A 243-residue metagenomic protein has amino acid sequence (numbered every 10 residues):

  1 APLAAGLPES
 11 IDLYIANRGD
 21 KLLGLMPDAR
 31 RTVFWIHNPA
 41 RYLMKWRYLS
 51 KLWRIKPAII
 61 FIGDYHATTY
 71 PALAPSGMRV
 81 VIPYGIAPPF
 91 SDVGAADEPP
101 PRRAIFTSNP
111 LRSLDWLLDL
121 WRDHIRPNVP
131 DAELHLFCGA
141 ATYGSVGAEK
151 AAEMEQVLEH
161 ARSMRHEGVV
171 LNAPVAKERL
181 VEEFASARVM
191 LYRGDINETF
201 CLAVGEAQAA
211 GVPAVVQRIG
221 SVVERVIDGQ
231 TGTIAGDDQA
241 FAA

Functional and structural regions predicted by a protein language model:
P2-P57, D64-Y65: Extended catalytic core of nucleotide-activated donor transferases of GT-like folds
K56-P71, P75-D92: Donor nucleotide-sugar binding/catalytic pocket of nucleotide-sugar-dependent glycosyltransferases
P88, A96-S163, L171-P174: Conserved catalytic-core segment of nucleotide-activated headgroup transferases in glycan assembly
P174-K177, E182-A187: Short alpha-helical donor nucleotide-sugar binding micro-motif in glycosyltransferases
A185-T199, V212: Acidic donor-binding loop of glycosyltransferase active sites
C201-V204, V222: Short glycine/serine-rich donor-binding loops of glycosyltransferases
I219-G229, T233-I234: Short acidic/histidine- and often glycine-rich active-site loop of Leloir-type glycosyltransferases that engages
T233, D237-A243: C-terminal "capping" alpha-helix adjacent to the active site of nucleotide-linked donor transferases in cell-envelope
